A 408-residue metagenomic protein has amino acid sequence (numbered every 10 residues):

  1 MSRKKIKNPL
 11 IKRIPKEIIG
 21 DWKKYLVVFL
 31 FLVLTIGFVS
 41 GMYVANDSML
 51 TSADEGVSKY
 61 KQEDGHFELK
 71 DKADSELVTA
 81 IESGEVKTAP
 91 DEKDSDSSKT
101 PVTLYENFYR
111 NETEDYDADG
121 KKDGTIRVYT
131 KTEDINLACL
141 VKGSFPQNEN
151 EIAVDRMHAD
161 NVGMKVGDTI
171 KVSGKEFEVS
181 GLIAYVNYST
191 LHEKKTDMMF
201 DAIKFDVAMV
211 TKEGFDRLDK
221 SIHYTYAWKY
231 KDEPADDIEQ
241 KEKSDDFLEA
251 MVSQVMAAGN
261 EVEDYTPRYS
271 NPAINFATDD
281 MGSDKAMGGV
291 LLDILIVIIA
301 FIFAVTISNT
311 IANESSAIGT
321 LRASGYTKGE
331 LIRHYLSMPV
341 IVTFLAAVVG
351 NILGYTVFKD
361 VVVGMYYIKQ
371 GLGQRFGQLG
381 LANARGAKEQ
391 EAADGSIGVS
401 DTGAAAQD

Functional and structural regions predicted by a protein language model:
S2-A300, N309, K328-G329, G364 (+1 more regions): Membrane transport/envelope proteins' first extracytoplasmic loop
R13, I19-D21, F301-V340: Interfacial "coupling" helices/loops that link adjacent transmembrane helices in transporter permeases
A304-N309, E314-S316, V340-G371, Q378: Small-residue-rich transmembrane alpha-helices
G325-Y326, A346, G350, E389: A short glycine-centered flexible hinge/capping loop motif at secondary-structure junctions
G380-E389: Short, intrinsically disordered low-complexity segments enriched in Ser/Thr with adjacent Pro
T402-D408: Short, composition-biased linear "edge" segments at structural boundaries
